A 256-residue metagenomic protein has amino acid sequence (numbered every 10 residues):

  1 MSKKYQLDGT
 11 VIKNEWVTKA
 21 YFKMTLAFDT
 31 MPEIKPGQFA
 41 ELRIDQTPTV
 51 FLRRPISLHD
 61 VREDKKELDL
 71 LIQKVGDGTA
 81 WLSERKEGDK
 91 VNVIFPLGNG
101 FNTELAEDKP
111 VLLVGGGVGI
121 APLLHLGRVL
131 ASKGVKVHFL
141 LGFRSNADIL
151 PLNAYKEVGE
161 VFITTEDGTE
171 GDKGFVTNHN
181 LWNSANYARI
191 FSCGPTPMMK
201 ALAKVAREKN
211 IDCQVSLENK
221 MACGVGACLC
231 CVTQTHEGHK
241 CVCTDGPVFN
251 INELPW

Functional and structural regions predicted by a protein language model:
S2-D89: Ferredoxin-reductase
Y5, H239-W256: Short, basic/aromatic-enriched C-terminal tail that caps enzymatic domains
K13, D60, I163-T165, V215 (+1 more regions): Structural signal for conserved beta-strand scaffold positions within catalytic alpha/beta enzyme cores
D45-T47, P96, H236: Short, surface-exposed secondary-structure boundary micro-motifs
P48-I56, G98-L105, C243: Short, Lys/Arg- and Gly-enriched loop/turn segments at beta-strand edges
D77-E218: FNR/FR-type flavoprotein reductase catalytic core
E218-P247: Local cysteine-cluster metal-coordination motifs and their immediate loop/turn environment, predominantly Fe-S cluster
